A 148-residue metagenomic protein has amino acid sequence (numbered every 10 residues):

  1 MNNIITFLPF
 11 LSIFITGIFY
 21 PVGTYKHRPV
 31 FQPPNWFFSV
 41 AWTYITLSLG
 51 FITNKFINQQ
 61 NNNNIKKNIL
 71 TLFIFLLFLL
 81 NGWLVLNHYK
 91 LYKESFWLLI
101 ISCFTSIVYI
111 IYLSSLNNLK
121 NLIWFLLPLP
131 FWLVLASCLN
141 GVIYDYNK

Functional and structural regions predicted by a protein language model:
M1-L8: N-terminal membrane topogenic signal
F10-T24: Alpha-helical transmembrane segments of multi-pass membrane proteins
V22-Q32, Q60-N62: Membrane-interface helix termini and inter-helical loops of multi-pass transporters
N35-L47, Y89-S102: Membrane-interface loop-to-helix entry segments
T53-H88: Helix-adjacent hinge/juxtasegments
N63, L84-F96, S115-K120, I143-N147: Membrane-interface helix caps and helix-loop-helix hairpins in membrane proteins
L72-W83, S95-I111, W132: Hydrophobic alpha-helical membrane segments
Y112-K148: Terminal transmembrane helical module of multi-pass membrane proteins
